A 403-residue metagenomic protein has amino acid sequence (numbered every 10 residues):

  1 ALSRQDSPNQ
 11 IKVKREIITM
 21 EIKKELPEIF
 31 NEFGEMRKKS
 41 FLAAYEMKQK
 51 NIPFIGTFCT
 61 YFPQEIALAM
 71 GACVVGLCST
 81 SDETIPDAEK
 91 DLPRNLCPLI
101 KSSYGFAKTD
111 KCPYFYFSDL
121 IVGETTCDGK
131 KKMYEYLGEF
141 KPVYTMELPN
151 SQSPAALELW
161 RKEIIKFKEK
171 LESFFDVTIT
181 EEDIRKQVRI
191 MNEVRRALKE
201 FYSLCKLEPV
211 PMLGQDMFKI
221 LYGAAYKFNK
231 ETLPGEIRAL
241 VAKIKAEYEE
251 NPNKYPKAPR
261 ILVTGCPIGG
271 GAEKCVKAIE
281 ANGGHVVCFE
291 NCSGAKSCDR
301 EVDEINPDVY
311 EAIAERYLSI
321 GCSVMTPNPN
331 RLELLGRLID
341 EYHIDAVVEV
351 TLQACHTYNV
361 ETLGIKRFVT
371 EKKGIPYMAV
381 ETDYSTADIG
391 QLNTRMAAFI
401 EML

Functional and structural regions predicted by a protein language model:
R4-T19: Short, Lys/Arg-enriched N-terminal segments with co-localized hydrophobic residues within the first ~10-30 amino acids
I18-P53, I165, E169-V286, E290-C298 (+1 more regions): A charged, amphipathic alpha-helical module
I22, L363-L403: Peripheral docking tails and interdomain loops at the edges of cofactor- or intermediate-handling domains
F54, D119-L120, A346: Structural motif
F54-K111, T126, M133: An N-terminal, globular interaction/scaffold subdomain
I66-T80, D87-A88, C266-P327, R331-L334 (+1 more regions): Redox- and metal-dependent alpha/beta enzyme cores, enriched for Fe-S-associated oxidoreductases and cofactor-handling
Y104-E172: Acidic/His-rich segments in extracytoplasmic proteins that coordinate ligands and/or metal ions
A107, T326-H343, E361-G364: A short, acidic, amphipathic alpha-helical segment used as a generic capping/interface helix at domain edges
